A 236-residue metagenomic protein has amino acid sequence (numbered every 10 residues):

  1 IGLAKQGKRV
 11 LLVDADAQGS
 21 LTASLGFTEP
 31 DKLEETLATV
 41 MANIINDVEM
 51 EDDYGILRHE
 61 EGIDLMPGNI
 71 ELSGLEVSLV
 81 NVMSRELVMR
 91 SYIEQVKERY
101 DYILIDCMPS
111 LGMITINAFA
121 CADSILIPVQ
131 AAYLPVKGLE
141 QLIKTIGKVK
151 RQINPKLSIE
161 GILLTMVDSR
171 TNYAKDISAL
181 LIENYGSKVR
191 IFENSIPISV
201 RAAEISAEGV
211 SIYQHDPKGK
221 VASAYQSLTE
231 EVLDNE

Functional and structural regions predicted by a protein language model:
I1-E236: P-loop NTP-binding core
